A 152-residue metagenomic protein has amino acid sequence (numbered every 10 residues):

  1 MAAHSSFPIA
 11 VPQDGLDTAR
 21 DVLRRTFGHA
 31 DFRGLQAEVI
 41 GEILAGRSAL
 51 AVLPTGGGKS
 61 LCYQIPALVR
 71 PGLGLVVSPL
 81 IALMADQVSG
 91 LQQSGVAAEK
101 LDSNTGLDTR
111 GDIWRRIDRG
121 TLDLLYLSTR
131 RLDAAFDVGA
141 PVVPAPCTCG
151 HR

Functional and structural regions predicted by a protein language model:
A2-I9, G41, S89, Q93 (+2 more regions): ASCE RecA-like P-loop NTPase motor cores that couple ATP hydrolysis to mechanical translocation on nucleic acids
F7-P54: Conserved pre-motif I regulatory segment
R20, G74-V76, I81-A134: Conserved nucleic-acid-binding Ia/Ib motif block in the N-terminal RecA-like helicase ATPase lobe
I40, Q64, G111-W114, V138: Short hydrophobic/charged patches on amphipathic alpha-helices used for structural packing and interfaces
G46-A49, P71, L122, P146: Short, high-confidence coil segments that cap the C-terminus of an alpha-helix and link into the following beta-strand
G46-I65, L75-S78: Walker A/P-loop
A67-V69, L91-Q93, R115-G120, A140-P146: Conserved catalytic network of the ASCE P-loop NTPase/AAA+ motor domain
D123, R130, D137-R152: SF2 helicase catalytic motif II
